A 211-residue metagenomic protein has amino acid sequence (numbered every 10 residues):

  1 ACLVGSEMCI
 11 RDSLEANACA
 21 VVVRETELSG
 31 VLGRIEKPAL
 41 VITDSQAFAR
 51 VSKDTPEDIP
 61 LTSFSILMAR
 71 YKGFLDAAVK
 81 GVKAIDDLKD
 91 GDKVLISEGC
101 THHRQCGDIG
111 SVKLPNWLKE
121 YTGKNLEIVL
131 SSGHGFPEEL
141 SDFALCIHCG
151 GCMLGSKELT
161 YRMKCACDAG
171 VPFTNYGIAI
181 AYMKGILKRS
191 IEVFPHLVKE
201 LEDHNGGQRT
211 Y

Functional and structural regions predicted by a protein language model:
A1-G5, C9: Single conserved hydrophobic/aromatic residue that forms the stacking wall/gate of nucleotide- or nucleobase-binding
E15-L32, T122-F136: A short, well-structured beta->alpha microelement
R24-T26, T43-A47, S97-T101, C149-C152: Structural motif
E25-E27, I66, G99, S131-H134 (+1 more regions): Short, ordered loop/turn segments at secondary-structure junctions
E36-T43, L140-G151: Short, well-ordered secondary-structure micro-motifs within conserved domains or adaptor modules
V41-F48, K53-P56, L61, I66: Extended, charged alpha/beta regions that create polyanion-binding interfaces
I59-L88, C167-N205: Ser/Thr/Gly-rich flexible loops in soluble cytosolic domains mediating phosphotransfer, phosphorylation
M68-G123, H134-G135, L140: Redox- and metal-dependent alpha/beta enzyme cores, enriched for Fe-S-associated oxidoreductases and cofactor-handling
